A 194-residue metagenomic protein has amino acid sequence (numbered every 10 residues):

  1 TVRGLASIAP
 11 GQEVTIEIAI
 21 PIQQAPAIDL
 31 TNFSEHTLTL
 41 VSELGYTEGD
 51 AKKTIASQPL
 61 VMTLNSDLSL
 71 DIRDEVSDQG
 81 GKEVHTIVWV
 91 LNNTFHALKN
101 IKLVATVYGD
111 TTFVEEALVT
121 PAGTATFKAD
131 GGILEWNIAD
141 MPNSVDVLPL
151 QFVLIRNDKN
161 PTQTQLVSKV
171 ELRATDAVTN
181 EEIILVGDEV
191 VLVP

Functional and structural regions predicted by a protein language model:
T1-A9, K99-N143, D188: A surface/secretory-pathway sequence property marking extracellular, secreted, or lumenal proteins enriched
T1-G4, Q23-P26, A56, I72-V76 (+3 more regions): Short structured motifs
G4-H36, G45-E48, N137-N180: Low-complexity, intrinsically disordered segments enriched in Ser/Thr together with acidic residues
E13-E17, K82-T86, N100-K102, I133 (+1 more regions): Intrinsic-disorder/low-complexity, polar/charged segments enriched in Ser/Thr/Lys/Arg/Asp/Glu/Gln
Q24-P26, L91-H96, V107-G109, D158: Short, acidic/polar linear motifs in exposed loop/turn regions
A51-S69, T179-P194: Short beta-strand elements
Q58-K82, T106-Y108: Low-complexity, acidic Ser/Thr/Pro/Gly-rich terminal tails and inter-domain linkers that flank the onset of structured
E75-A105: Short beta-strand elements of extracellular/lumenal beta-sandwich folds
